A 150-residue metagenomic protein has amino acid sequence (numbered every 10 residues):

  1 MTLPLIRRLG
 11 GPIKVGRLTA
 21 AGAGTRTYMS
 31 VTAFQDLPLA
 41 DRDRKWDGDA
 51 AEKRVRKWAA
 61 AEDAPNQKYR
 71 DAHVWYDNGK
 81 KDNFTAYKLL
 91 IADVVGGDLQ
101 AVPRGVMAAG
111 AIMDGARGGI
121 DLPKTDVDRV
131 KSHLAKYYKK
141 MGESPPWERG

Functional and structural regions predicted by a protein language model:
L3-G150: Extended terminal accessory/targeting regions
